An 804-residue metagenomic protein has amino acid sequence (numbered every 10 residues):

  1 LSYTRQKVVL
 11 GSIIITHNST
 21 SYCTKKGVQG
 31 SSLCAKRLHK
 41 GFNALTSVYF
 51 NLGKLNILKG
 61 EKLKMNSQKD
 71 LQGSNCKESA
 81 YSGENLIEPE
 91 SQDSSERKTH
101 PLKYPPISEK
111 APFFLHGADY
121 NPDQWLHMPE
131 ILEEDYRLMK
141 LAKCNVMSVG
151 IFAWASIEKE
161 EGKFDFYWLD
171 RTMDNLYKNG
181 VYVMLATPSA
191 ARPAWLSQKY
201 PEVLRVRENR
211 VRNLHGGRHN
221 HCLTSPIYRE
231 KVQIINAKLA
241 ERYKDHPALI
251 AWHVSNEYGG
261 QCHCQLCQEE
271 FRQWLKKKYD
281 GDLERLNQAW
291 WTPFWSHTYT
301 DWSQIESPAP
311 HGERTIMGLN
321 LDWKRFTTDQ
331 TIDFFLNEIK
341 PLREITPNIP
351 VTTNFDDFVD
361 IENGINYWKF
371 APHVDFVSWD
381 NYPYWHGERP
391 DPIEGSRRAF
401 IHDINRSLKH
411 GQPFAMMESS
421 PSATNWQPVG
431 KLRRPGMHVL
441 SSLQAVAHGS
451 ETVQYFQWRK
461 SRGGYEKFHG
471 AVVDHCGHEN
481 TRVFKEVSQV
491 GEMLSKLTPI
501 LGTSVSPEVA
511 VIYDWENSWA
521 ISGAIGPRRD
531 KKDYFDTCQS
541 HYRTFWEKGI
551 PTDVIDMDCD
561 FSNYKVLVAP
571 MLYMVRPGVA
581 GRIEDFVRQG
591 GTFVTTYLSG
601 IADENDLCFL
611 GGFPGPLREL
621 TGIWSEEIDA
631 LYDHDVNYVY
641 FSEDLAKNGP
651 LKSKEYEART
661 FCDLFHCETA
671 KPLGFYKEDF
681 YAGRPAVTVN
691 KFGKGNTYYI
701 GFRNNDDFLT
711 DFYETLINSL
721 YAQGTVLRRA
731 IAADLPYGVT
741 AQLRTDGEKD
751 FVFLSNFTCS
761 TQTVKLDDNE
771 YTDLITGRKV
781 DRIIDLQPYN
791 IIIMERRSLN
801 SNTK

Functional and structural regions predicted by a protein language model:
N66-G73, G83-V146, K159, I500: N-terminal carbohydrate-binding accessory modules
P112-H116, K143-N145, Y177-V183, D245-I250 (+6 more regions): Short, well-ordered coil/turn segments that N-cap beta-strands
H116-L126, F152-Y167, L214-K231, S255-C262 (+6 more regions): The substrate-binding groove and active-site-proximal loops of carbohydrate-active enzymes, especially glycoside
A118, M139, M147, L176 (+8 more regions): Conserved, mostly hydrophobic/aromatic
W125-K140, D360-F370, R434-S442: Short, acidic/polar
E133-A142, S148-V211, E338-I345: Aromatic-lined substrate-binding rim segments of carbohydrate-active enzymes
S197-K199, V206-F400: Polysaccharide-binding and catalytic clefts of secreted carbohydrate-active enzymes
I305, N348, D375, W379-K804: Carbohydrate-binding surfaces of carbohydrate-active enzymes
